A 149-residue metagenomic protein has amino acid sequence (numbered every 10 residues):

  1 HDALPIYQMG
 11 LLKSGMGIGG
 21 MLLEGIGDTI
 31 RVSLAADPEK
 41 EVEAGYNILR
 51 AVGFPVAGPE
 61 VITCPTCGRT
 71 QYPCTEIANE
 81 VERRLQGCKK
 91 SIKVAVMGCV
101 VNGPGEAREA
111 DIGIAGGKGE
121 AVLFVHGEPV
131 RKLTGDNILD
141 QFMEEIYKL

Functional and structural regions predicted by a protein language model:
D2-L4: Short, small-residue-biased leader/transition segments that mark boundaries at the very start of proteins
Q8-L23: Conserved alpha/beta-domain cores
L11-K13, R69-A78, G103-A110: Short glycine/threonine-rich loop-to-helix capping motif typified by GTGT followed within a few residues by an Asp-Pro
M21, C64, C99, A107 (+1 more regions): Conserved, mostly hydrophobic/aromatic
E24-P38, G116-P129: Glycine-rich phosphate-binding active-site loops on the catalytic face of alpha/beta enzymes
A36-P55, L123-F142: C-terminal helical cap(s) of enzyme catalytic domains, especially alpha/beta-barrels
V56-G98: Small-residue-enriched alpha-helical segments and adjacent helix-cap loops that form tight helix-helix packing
